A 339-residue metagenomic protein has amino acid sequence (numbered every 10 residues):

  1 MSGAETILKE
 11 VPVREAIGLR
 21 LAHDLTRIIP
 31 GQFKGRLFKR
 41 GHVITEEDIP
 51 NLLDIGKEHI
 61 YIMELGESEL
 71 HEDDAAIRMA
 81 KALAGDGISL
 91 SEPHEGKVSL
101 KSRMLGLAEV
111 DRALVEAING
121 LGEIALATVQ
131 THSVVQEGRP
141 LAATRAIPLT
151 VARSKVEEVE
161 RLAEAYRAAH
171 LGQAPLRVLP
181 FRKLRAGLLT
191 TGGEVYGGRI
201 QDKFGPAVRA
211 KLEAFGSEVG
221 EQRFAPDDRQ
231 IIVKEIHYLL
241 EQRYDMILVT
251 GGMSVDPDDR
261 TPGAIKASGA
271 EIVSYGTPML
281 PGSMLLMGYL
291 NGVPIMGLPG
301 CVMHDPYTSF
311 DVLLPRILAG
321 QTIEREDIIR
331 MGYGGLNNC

Functional and structural regions predicted by a protein language model:
S2-E160: Phosphate-interaction motifs
R14-G18, L53, L90-P93, S133-V135 (+4 more regions): Solvent-exposed alpha-helices and their adjacent loops that cap or buttress functional pockets in soluble metabolic
I28, R40, L65, R103-M104 (+6 more regions): Fold-independent oxyanion-binding glycine-rich loops and adjacent beta-strand/coil segments at enzyme active sites
L52, L188, L248: Residue-level signal for inorganic ion chemistry
G87-L90, V129-S133, A146-P148, A165-P180 (+5 more regions): A generic local secondary-structure boundary/capping motif
G120-T128, S154-R177, F204-A207: Active-site glycine-rich loop that binds ribose-phosphate moieties when present
H170-D227, I231: Glycine-rich phosphate/diphosphate-binding loop of Rossmann-like nucleotide-binding domains
G193, K203, G220-C339: Short glycine/threonine-rich loop/turn motifs
